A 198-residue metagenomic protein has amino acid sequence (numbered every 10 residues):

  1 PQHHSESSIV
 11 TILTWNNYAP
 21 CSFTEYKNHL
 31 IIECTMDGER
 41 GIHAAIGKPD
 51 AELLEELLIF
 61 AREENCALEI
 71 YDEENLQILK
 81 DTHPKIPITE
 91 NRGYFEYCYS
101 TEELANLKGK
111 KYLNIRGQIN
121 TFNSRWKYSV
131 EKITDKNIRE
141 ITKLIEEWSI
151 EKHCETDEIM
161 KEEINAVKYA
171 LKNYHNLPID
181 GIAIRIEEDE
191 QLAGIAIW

Functional and structural regions predicted by a protein language model:
P1-Q2: Hydrophobic, proline/glycine-rich low-complexity stretches
S5-N75, E187-W198: Conserved donor-binding loop and adjoining core beta-sheet/short helix segment in diverse acyl/aminoacyl transferases
D50-L54, I115, A166-V167: Amphipathic coiled-coil/heptad-repeat helices and related helical stalk/stem segments that mediate oligomerization
F60-A67, P84-P87, K127: Structural alpha-beta junctions
C66-D72, C98, V130-T134, A183: A structural signal for short, well-ordered beta-strand segments and their strand-loop junctions that often border
C66-T82, G93-E96: Short, glycine/charge-rich beta-strand/loop segments that flank catalytic centers and engage negatively charged groups
K85-E158: Acyltransferase donor/substrate-recognition loop-hinge adjacent to the catalytic core
E140-L192: Short, conserved active-site entrance elements at the starts or edges of catalytic domains
